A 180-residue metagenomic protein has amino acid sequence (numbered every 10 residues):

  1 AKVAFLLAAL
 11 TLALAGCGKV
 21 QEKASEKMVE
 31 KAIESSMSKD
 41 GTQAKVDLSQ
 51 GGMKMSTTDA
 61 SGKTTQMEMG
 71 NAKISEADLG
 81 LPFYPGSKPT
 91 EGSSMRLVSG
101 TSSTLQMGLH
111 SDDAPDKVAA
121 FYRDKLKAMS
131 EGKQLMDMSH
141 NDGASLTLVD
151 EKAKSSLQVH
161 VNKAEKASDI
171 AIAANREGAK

Functional and structural regions predicted by a protein language model:
A1-F5: Bacterial N-terminal signal peptides that target proteins for export
A13-G16: C-terminal motif of bacterial Sec signal peptides marking the signal peptidase cleavage site
G18-K180: An acidic-aromatic pocket/loop used at catalytic or ligand-binding sites
